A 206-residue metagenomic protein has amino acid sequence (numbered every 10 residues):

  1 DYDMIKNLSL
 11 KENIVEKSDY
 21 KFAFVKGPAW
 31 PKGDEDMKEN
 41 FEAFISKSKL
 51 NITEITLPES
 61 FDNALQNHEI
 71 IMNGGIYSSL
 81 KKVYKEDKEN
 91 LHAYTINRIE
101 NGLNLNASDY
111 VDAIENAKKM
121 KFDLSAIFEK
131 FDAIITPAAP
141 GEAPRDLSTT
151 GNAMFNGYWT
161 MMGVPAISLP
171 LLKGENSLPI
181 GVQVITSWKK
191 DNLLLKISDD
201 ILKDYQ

Functional and structural regions predicted by a protein language model:
D1-E39, Y205-Q206: A short helix-breaking turn/cap at a secondary-structure junction
D1-K6, I52-T56, I167: Acidic/polar loop patches that form or flank catalytic/metal-binding clefts of enzymes that bind anionic ligands
K17-K21, V25, N67-K121, S125 (+1 more regions): Short helix-loop capping/hinge segments that flank enzyme active sites or metal/cofactor-binding pockets
G27, L57-P58, A138-G141: Histidine- and/or cysteine-centered catalytic micro-motif in compact active-site loops
E35-L57, L80-E86, Y110, I114-F131: Acyltransferase
E35-M37, L65-G74, R145-T150: Short glycine/threonine-rich loop-to-helix capping motif typified by GTGT followed within a few residues by an Asp-Pro
E59-A64, E175: A short acidic, often aromatic-flanked loop/helix-cap motif at beta-alpha or helix-coil junctions that lines enzyme
L105-Q206: Glycine-rich, small-residue loops and helix-cap segments that act as flexible hinges at active-site edges
